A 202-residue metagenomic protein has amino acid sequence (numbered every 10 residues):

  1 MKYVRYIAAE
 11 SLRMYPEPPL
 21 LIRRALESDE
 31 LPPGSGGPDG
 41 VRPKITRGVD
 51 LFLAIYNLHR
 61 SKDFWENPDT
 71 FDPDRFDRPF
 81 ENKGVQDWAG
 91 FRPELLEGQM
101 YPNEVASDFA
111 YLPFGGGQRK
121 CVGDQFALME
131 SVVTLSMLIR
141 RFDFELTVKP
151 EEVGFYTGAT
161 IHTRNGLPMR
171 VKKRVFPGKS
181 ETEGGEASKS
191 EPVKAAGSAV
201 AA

Functional and structural regions predicted by a protein language model:
M1-D39, K62: Conserved cytochrome P450 K-helix E-x-x-R motif and the immediately C-terminal K′/meander segment
S11, G48, F71, G117 (+2 more regions): Hydrophobic, well-ordered secondary-structure elements that form the walls of internal hydrophobic environments
Y15, L53-Y101: Conserved cytochrome P450 K-helix/beta-meander segment immediately N-terminal to the heme-binding cysteine loop
P19, D50, N57-H59, R78 (+3 more regions): Conserved beta-strand elements of beta-rich interaction domains across eukaryotes, especially beta-propellers
K44-T46: Residue-level recognition of short, solvent-exposed, well-ordered loop/turn junctions that link secondary-structure
A106-S107, G116-K120, D124-H162: Cytochrome P450 heme-binding "Cys pocket" and the immediately downstream C-terminal segment
H162-A202: C-terminal helix/juxtamembrane-tail motif
